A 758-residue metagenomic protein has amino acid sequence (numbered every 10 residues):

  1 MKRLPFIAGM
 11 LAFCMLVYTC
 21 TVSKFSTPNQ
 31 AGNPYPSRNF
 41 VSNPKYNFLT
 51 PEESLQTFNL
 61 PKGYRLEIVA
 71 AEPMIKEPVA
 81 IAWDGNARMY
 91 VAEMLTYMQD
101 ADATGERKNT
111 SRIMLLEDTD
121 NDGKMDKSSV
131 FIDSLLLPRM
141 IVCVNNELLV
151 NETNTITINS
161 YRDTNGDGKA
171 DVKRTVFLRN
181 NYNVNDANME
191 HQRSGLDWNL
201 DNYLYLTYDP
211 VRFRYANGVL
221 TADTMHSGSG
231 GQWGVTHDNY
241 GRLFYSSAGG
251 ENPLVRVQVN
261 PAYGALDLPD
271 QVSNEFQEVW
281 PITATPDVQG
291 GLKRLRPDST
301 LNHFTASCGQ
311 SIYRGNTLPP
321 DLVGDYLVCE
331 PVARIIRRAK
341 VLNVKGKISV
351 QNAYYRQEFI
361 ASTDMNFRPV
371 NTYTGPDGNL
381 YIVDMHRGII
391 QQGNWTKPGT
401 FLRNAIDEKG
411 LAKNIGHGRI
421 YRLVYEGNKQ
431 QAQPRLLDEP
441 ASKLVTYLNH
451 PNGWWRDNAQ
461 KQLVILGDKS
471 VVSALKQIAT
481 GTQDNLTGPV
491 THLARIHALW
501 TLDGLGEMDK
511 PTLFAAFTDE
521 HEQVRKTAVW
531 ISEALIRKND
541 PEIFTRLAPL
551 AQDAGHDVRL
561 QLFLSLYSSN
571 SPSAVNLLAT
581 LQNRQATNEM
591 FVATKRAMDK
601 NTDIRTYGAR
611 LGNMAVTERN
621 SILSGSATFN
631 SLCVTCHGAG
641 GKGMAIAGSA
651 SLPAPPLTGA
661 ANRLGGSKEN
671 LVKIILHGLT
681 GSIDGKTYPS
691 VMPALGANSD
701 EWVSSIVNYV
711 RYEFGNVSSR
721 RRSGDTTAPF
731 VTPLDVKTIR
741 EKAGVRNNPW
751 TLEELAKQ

Functional and structural regions predicted by a protein language model:
V22-K443, V464-I465: Beta-propeller domains with acidic blade repeats across secreted/periplasmic ectodomains and cytosolic WD/CNH propellers
A31-P34, S42-K45, Y607-S621, K686-Q758: Flexible coil segments in periplasmic/lumen-exposed cytochrome c-class electron-transfer proteins
V383, I420, G625-A639, M692 (+1 more regions): The canonical Cys-X-X-Cys-His
N404, G640-I683, Y688-D700: Gly/Gly-Pro-rich "capping" loops immediately C-terminal to redox-active cysteine motifs in periplasmic/lumenal
Q431-P434, R456-G467, V490-E507, T512-T518 (+5 more regions): Structural detector for internal amphipathic alpha-helices that build alpha-solenoid repeat scaffolds
D438-V445, D468-D484, G506-F517, R537-A551 (+2 more regions): Amphipathic alpha-helical scaffolding segments comprising HEAT/armadillo-like alpha-solenoid repeats
P451-N452, Q483, V490-T491, E520-E522 (+3 more regions): Short inter-helical turns and helix N-cap capping residues of alpha-solenoid HEAT/ARM repeat scaffolds
R605-N630, T635, G640-A645: Electrostatic cytochrome c docking/interface patches
